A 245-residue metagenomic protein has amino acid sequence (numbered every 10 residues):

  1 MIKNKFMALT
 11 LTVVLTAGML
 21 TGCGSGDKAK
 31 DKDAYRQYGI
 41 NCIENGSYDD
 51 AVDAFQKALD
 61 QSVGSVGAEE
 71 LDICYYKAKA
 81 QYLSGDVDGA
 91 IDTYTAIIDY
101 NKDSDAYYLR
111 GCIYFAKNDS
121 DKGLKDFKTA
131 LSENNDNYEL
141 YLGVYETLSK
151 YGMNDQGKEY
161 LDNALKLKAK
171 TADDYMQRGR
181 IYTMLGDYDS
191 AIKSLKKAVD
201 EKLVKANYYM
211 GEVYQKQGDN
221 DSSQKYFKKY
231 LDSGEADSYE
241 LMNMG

Functional and structural regions predicted by a protein language model:
M19-G22: C-terminal motif of bacterial Sec signal peptides marking the signal peptidase cleavage site
K32, V66-G67, L71-D72, S104-D105 (+4 more regions): Helix-start (N-cap) detector for alpha-helical repeat units in TPR-like alpha-solenoids, especially tetratricopeptide
Q37, E69-D72, Y76, L83 (+5 more regions): Canonical tetratricopeptide repeat
E44-N45, L83, A116-K117, K150-Y151 (+2 more regions): Register position in tetratricopeptide repeats
Q61, S65, D99-Y100, E133 (+3 more regions): Structural marker of alpha-solenoid helical repeat scaffolds
